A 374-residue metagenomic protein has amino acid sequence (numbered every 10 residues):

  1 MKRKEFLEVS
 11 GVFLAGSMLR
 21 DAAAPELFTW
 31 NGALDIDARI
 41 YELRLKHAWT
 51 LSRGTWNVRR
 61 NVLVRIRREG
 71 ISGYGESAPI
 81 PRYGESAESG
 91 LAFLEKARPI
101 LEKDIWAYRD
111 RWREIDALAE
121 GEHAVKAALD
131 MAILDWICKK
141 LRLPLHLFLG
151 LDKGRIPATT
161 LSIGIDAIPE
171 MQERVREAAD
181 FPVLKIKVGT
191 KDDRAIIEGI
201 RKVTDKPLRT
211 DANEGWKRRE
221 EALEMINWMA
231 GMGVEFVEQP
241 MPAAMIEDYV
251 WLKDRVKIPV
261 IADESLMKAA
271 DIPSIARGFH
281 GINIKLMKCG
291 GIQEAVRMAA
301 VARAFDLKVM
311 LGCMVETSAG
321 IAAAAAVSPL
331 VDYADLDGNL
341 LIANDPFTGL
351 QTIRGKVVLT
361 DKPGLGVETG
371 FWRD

Functional and structural regions predicted by a protein language model:
R3-P25: N-terminal export signals
E8-G11, F28-L45, N61, E69 (+1 more regions): Flexible C-terminal active-site loop/helix
W30-A38, G54, R67, S72-K140: Metal- or metallocofactor-binding catalytic centers and their adjacent structured scaffolds across diverse enzyme
E42-T50, G233: Short Pro/Gly-enriched beta-strand edge/turn motifs at strand-loop
V64, G70, L129, R142 (+6 more regions): Conserved, mostly hydrophobic/aromatic
L145-V256: Metal-dependent enolase-superfamily TIM-barrel catalytic cores that perform enediolate-based chemistry
M225-V237, A276-I282, A326-F347: Structural recognition of alpha->loop->beta junctions
A244-Y249, R255-I261, S265-L336: Catalytic alpha/beta core domains of metabolic enzymes, predominantly
